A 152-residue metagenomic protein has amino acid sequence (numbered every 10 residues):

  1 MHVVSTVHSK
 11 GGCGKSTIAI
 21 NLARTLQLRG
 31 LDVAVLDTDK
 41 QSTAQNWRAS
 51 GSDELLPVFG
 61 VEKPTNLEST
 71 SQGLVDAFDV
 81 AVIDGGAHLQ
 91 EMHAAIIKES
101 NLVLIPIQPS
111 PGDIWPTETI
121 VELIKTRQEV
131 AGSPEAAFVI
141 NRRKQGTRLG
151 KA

Functional and structural regions predicted by a protein language model:
V3-S9, C13, I20-A94, V130: P-loop/Walker-type NTP enzyme "switch/lid" segment
G14, I18, G112-W115: A generic structural signal for residues located within well-ordered alpha-helices of large catalytic or ligand-binding
R29, A34, V80-A152: Conserved catalytic-core segment of NTP-binding enzymes
